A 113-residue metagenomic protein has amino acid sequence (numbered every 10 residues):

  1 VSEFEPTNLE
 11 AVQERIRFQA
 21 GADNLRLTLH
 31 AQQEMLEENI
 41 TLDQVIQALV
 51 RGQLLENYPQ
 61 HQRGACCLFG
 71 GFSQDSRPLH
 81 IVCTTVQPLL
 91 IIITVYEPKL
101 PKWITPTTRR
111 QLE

Functional and structural regions predicted by a protein language model:
V1-E113: Ribonuclease/tRNase effector modules and their secretory precursors
